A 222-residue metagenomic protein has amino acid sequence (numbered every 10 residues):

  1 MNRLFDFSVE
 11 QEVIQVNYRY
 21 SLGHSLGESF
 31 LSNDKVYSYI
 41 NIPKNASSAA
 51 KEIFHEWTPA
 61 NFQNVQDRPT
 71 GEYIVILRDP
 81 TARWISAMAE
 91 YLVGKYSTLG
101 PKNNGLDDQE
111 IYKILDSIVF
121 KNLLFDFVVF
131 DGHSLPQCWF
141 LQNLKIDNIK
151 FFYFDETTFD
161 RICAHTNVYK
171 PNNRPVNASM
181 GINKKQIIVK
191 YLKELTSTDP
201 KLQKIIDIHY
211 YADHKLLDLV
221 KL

Functional and structural regions predicted by a protein language model:
M1, Y37-Y39: N-terminal pre-catalytic "stem/leader" segment of glycosyltransferase-like enzymes
M1-S25: Juxtamembrane luminal stem/stalk of type II transmembrane Golgi/ER carbohydrate-processing enzymes
S21-S32, A60-I76, T81-H209: PAPS-dependent sulfotransferase catalytic domain
N41-I53, R78-A82: Catalytic nucleophile-elbow at a beta strand-turn-alpha helix junction centered on a G-D-S/GDSL motif, marking
A50-E52, I85, Y91, L219: Generic hydrophobic alpha-helical membrane-span motif
W57: Catalytic Zn2+-binding segment of zinc metalloproteases
L202-L222: A glycosyltransferase accessory/donor-loop signature
